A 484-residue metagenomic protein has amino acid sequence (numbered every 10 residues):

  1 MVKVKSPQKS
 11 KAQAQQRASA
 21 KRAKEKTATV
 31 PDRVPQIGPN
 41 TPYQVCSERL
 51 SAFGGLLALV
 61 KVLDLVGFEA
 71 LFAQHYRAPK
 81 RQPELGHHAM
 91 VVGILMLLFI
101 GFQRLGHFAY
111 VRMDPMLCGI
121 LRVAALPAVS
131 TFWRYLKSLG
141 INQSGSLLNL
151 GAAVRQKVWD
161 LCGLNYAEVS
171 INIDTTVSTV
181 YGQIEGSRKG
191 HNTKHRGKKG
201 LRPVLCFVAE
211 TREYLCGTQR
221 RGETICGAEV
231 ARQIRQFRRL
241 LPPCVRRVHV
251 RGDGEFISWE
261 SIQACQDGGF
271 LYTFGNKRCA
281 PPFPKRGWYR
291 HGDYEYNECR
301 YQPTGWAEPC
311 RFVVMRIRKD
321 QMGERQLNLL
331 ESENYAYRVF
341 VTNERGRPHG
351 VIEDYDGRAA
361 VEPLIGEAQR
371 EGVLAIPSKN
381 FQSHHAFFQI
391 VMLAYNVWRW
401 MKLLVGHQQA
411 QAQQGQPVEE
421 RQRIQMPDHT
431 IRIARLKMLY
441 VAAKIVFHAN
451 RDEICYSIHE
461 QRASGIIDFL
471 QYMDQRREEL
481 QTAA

Functional and structural regions predicted by a protein language model:
V2-K11, K24-T41, L271-G372, I376 (+1 more regions): An anionic, glycine-rich sequence signature occurring as long contiguous blocks
V2-K198, P203-I225, V230-P243, C265 (+2 more regions): Dynamic "connector" segments at or just before major functional cores
G54, A58, Q103, H107 (+14 more regions): Generic recognition of stable, solvent-exposed alpha-helical segments in well-folded globular domains
H75-R81, P348-Y355, E371-A386, K402-H429 (+1 more regions): Short, solvent-exposed helix-loop connector elements
M96, V111-P115, Y135, Q233-L240 (+9 more regions): Generic, well-ordered alpha-helical scaffold segments in large soluble proteins
M116-C118, S178-V180, E213, E223-T224 (+9 more regions): Flexible loop/turn segments at secondary-structure boundaries
S170, H249, L271: Hydrophobic "anchor" residues on beta-strands that sit immediately upstream of conserved functional sites
D174, R247-I257: Acidic/histidine-rich, metal-coordinating catalytic segments
